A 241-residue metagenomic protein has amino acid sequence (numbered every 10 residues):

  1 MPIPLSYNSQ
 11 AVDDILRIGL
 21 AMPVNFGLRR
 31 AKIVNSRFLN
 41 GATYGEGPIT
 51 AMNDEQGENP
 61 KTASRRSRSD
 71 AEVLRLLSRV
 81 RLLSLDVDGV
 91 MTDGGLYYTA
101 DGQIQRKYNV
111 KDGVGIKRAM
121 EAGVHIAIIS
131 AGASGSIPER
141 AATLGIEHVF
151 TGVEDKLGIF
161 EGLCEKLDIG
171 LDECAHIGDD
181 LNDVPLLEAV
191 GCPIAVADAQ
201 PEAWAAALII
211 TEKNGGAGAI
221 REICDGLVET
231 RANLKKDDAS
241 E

Functional and structural regions predicted by a protein language model:
Y7-Q10, Y44: Low-complexity, intrinsically disordered or signal/transmembrane-proximal segments
L16, P23-L85, K236-E241: Non-catalytic pre-domain segments flanking phosphatase-related domains
T62, S67-G123: Active-site neighborhood of HAD-like aspartate-dependent phosphohydrolases
V87-D88, D93-G94, G132, D179 (+1 more regions): Fold-independent oxyanion-binding glycine-rich loops and adjacent beta-strand/coil segments at enzyme active sites
G89, I129, G152, V196: Replace "coordinates the UDP/GDP/TDP-sugar" with "coordinates nucleotide-activated sugar donors
G102-N109, S136, A142-L144, H148-F150 (+1 more regions): Mg2+-dependent phosphoryl-transfer enzymes with acidic/Ser/Thr/Gly-rich catalytic loops
I116-R140, F150-T151, L187: Substrate-recognition element of Asp-dependent hydrolases with the DxDx(T/V) motif
